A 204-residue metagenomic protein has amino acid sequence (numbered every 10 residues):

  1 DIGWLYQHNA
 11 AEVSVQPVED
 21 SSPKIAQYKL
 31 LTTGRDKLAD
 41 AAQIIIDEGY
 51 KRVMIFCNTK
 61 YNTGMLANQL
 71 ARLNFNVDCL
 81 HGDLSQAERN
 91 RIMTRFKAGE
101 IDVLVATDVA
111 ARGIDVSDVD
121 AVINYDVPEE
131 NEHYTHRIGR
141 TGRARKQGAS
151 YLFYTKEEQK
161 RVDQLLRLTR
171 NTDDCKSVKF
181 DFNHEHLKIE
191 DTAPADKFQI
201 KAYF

Functional and structural regions predicted by a protein language model:
D1-A202: Conserved helicase RecA-like core
